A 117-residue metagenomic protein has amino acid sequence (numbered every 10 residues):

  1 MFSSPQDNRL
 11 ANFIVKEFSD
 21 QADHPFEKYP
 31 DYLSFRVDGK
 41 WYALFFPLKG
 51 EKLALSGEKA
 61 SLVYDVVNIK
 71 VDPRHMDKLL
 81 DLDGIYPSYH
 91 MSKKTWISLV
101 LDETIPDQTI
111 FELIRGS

Functional and structural regions predicted by a protein language model:
M1-S117: Charge-dense, helix-prone N-terminal extensions
